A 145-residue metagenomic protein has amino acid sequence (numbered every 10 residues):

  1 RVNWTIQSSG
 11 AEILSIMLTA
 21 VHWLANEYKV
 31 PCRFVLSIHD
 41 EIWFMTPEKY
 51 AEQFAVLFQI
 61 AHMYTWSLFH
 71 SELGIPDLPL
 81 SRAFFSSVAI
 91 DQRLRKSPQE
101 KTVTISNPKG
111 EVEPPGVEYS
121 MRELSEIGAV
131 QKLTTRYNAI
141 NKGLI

Functional and structural regions predicted by a protein language model:
R1-I145: Conserved catalytic core of nucleotide polymerization and phosphodiester-bond processing enzymes
